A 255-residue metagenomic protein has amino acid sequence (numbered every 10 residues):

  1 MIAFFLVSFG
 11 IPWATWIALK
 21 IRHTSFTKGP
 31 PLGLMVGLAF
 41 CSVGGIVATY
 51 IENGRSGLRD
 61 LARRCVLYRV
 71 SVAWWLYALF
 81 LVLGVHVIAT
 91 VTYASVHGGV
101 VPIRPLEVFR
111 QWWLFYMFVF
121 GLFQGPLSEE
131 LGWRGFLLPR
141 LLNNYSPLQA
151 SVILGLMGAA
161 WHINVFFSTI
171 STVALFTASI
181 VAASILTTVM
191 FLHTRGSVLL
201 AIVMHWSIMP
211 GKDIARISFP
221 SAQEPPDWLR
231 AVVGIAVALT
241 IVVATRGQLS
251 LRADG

Functional and structural regions predicted by a protein language model:
M1-P126, F167, S171-T172, L192 (+1 more regions): Specific transmembrane helices
P12, P147-I163: Small-polar-interrupted transmembrane alpha-helices in polytopic inner-membrane proteins
A14, L127, L131-G132, F136-L137 (+5 more regions): Active-site His/Glu-centered metal-binding helix of metallohydrolases
V36, T177-V189: Hydrophobic alpha-helical segments embedded in the membrane of multi-pass proteins
I88, L137, A183-T187: Hydrophobic/aromatic residues in alpha-helical transmembrane segments
S128-I153, L192-S197: Membrane-interface helix/loop boundary segments of multi-pass membrane proteins
A150-M157, L199-M209: Central hydrophobic cores of alpha-helical transmembrane segments in multi-pass integral membrane proteins
N164-V181: Inter-helical junctions in multi-pass inner-membrane proteins, predominant in energy-converting antiporter-like
